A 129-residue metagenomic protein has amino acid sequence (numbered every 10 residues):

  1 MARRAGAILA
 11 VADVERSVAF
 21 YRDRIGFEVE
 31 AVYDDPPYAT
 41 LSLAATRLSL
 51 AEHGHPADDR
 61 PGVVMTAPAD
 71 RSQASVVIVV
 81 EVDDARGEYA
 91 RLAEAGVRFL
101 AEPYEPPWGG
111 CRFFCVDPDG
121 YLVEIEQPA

Functional and structural regions predicted by a protein language model:
M1-I8, E28-V80, G87-V116, Q127-A129: Vicinal oxygen chelate
S17, Y21-R22, L92, G120: Conserved active-site tyrosine of GNAT-family acetyltransferases
